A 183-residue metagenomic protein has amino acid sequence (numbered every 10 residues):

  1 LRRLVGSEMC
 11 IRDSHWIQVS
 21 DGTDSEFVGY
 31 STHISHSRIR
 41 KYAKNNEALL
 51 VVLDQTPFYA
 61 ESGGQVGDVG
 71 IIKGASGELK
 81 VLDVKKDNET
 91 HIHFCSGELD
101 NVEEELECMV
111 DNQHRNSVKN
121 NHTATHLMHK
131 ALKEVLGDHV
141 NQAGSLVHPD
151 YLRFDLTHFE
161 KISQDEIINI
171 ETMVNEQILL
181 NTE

Functional and structural regions predicted by a protein language model:
R3, S7-E8, R12-E183: A glycine- and charged-residue-rich anion-binding loop/surface
